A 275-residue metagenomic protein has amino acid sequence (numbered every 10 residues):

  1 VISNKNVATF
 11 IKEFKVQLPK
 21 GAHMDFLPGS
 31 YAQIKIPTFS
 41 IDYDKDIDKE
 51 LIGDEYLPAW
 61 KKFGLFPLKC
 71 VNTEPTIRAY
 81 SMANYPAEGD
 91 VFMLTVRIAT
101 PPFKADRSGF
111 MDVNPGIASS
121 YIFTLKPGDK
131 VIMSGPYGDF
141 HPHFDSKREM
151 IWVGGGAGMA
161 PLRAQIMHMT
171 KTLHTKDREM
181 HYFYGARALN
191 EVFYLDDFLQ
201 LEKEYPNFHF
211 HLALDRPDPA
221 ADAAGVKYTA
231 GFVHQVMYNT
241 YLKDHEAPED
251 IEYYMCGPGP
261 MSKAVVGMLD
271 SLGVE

Functional and structural regions predicted by a protein language model:
V1-P127, R187, A213-P217: Ferredoxin-reductase
G29, G158, P258: Short, conserved phosphate/pyrophosphate- and ester-handling motifs at nucleotide-, phospho-/glycolipid
Y121, S134-K147: A short, basic/flexible loop-to-alpha-helix module at the beginning of a structural domain
D129-F140, Q235-N239: Helix-loop module immediately N-terminal to the HCX5R catalytic loop in PTP-like cysteine phosphatase domains
E149-V153, E252-Y254: Conserved beta-strand elements of the Class I
A157-L162, M261: Hydrophobic/small residue at the entry helix of a nucleotide-binding pocket
P161-L173: Histidine-anchored nucleotide/phosphate-binding helix
R178-E275: Reductase modules of NAD(P)H-dependent flavoproteins
